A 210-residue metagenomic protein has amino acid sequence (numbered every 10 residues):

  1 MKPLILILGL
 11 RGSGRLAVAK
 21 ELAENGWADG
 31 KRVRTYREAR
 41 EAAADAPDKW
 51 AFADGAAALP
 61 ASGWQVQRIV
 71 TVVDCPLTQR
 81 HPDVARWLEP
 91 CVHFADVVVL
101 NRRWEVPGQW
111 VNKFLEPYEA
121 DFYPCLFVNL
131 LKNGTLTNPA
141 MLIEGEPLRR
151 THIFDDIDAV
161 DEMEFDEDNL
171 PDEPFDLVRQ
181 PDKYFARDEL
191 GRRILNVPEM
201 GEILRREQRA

Functional and structural regions predicted by a protein language model:
P3-W27, K31: Glycine-rich phosphate-binding P-loop
E24, E41, E202-R206: Polar/charged alpha-helical tracts
D29-R40: A short beta-strand-loop structural module common to alpha/beta enzyme folds
V33-T35, W50-A53, V66, L148-T151: Hydrophobic transmembrane signal anchors and adjacent membrane-proximal interface regions, especially in viral
E41-F122, L126-V128: Phosphate/Mg2+-binding loops and adjacent switch elements in nucleotide/diphosphate-handling enzyme cores
P107-A210: C-terminal accessory "lid"/substrate-recognition subdomains
